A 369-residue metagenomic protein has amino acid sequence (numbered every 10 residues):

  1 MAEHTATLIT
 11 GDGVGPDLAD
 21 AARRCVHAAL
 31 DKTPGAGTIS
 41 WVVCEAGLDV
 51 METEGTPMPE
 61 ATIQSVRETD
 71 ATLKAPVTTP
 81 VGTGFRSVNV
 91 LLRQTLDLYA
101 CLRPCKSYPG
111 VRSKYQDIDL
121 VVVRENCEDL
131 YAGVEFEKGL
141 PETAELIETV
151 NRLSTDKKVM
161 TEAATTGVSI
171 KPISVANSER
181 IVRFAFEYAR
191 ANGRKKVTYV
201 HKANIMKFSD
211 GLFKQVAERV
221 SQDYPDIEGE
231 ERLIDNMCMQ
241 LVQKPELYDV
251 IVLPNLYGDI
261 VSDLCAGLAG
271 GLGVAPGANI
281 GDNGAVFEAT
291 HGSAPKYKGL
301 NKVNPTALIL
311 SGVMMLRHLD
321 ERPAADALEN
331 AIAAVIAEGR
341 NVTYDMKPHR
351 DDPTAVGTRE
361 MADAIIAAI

Functional and structural regions predicted by a protein language model:
T7-R24, A28-A29, T33, E145-R232: Glycine-rich phosphate/diphosphate-binding loop of Rossmann-like nucleotide-binding domains
D12-G15, D70, V123, A185 (+4 more regions): Buried hydrophobic positions in well-ordered alpha/beta secondary-structure cores of metabolic enzymes
P34-P59, L241: N-terminal beta-loop-helix "entrance" segment that forms/cooperates in small-molecule cofactor or anionic ligand
G35-S40, N192-H201, Y224-R232, E321-E329 (+1 more regions): Flexible, glycine/charged-enriched surface loops at secondary-structure junctions
L48-V50, Q240-N341: Glycine-rich phosphate/nucleotide-binding loop
V50-K157, G167-S169, L256: N-terminal glycine-rich phosphate/adenylate-binding segment common to multiple enzyme folds
R232-M239: Short acidic loop-to-helix transition motifs that present clustered carboxylates
T354-I369: Phosphate-binding loop/pocket of nucleotide- and phosphate-handling active sites
